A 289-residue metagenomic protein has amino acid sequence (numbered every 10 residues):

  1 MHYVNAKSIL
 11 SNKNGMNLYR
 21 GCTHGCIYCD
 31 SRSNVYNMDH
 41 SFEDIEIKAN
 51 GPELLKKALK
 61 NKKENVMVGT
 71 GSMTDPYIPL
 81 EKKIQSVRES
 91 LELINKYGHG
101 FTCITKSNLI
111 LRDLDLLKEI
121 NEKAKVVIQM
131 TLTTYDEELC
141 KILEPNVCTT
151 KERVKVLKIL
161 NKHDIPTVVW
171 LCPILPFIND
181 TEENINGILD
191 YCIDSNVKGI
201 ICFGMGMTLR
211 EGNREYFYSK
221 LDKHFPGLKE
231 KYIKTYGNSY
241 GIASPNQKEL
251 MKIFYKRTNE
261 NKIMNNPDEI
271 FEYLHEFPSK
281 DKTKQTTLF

Functional and structural regions predicted by a protein language model:
M1-N5, E183-F289: Auxiliary Fe-S-binding modules of radical SAM enzymes
M1-Q129, T133-K141, T150-K155: Conserved Radical SAM active-site core
I47, L109-L111, P176-N179, T208: Acidic-and-aromatic substrate-binding clefts and catalytic sites of carbohydrate-active enzymes
I84-Q85, K118-M130, N179-N196, D222-H224: Short, electropositive alpha-helical surface patch
K118-N121, V154-H163, Y255-N259: Surface-exposed amphipathic alpha-helices with a cationic face
Y135-E137, E144-N146, I159-T181, G204-M207: Conserved strand-turn element in the central/C-terminal portion of the radical SAM core barrel that lines
